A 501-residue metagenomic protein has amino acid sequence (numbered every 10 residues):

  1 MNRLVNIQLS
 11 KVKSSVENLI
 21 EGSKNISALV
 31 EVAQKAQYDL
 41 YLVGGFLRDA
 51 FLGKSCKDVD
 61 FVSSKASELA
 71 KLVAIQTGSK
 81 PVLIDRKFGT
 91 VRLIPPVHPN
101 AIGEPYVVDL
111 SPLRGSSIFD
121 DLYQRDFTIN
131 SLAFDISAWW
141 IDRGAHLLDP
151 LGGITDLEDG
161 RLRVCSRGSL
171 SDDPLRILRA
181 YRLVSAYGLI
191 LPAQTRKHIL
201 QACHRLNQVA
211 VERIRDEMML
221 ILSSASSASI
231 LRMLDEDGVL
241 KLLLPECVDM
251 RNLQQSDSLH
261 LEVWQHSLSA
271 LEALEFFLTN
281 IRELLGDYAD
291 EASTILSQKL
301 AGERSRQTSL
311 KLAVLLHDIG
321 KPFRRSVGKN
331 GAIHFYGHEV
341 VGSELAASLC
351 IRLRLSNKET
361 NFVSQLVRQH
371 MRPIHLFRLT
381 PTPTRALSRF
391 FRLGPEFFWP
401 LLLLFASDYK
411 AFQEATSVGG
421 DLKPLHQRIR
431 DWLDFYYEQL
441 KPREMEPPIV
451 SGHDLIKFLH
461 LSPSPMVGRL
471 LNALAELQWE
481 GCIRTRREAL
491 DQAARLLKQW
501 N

Functional and structural regions predicted by a protein language model:
M1-N501: Catalytic cores of the polymerase beta-like nucleotidyltransferase superfamily and closely associated nucleotide
